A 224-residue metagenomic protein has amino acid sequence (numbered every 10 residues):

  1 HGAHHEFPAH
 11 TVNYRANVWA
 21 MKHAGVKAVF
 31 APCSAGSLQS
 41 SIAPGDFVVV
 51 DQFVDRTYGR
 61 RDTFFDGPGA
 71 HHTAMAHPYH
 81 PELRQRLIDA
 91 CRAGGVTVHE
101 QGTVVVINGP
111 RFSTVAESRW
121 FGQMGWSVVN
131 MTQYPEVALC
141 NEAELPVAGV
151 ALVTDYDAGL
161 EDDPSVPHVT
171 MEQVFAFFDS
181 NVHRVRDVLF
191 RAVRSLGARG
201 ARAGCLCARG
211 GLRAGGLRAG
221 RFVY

Functional and structural regions predicted by a protein language model:
H1-A76: Metabolite-binding pocket within alpha/beta catalytic cores that recognizes anionic/polar moieties
K22-G25, G122, N141: Non-catalytic positions within long, well-ordered alpha-helices that form the structural scaffold/packing of enzyme
K27-A28, S127, P146: Short acidic/polar active-site loop segments enriched in Thr and Asp
P68-V104: Metal-dependent peptidase/peptidase-like ectodomains
D89-S127, L196-R202, G210-R213, F222: Active-site/ligand-binding-proximal alpha/beta "capping" segment
M131-M171: Zn-dependent metallopeptidase/amidohydrolase metal-coordination segment
A158-R209: His/Asp/Glu-rich mid-to-C-terminal helical/loop segments that flank catalytic regions of hydrolases
